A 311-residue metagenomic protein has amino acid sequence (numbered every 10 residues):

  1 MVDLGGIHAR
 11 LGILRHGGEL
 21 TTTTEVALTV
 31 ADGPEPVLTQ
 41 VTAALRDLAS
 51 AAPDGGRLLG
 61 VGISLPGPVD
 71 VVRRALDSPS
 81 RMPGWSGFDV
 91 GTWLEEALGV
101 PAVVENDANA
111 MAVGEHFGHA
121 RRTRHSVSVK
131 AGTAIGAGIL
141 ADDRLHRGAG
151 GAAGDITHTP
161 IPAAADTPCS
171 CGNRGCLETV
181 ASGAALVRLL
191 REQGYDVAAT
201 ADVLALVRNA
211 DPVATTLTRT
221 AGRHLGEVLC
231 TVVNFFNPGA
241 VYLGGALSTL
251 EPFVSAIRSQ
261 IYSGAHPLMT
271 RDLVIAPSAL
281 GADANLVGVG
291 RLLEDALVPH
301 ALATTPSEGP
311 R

Functional and structural regions predicted by a protein language model:
M1-R57, G118-A120, A163-P168, N173-R311: ATP-binding/phosphotransfer module of carbohydrate and carboxylate kinases, centering on a glycine-rich
M1-V2, H16, R57-S64, P68-A184 (+2 more regions): Phosphate-binding/catalytic loop of phosphoryl-transfer enzymes
